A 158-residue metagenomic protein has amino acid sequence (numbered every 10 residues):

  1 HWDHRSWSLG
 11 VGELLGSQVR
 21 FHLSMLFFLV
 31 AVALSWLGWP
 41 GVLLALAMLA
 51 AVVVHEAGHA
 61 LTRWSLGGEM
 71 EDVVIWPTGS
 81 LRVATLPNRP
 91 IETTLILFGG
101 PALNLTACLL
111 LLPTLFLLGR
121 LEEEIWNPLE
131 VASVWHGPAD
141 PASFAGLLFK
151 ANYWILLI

Functional and structural regions predicted by a protein language model:
H1-I158: Hydrophobic transmembrane alpha-helices and their immediate loop junctions in multi-pass integral membrane proteins
